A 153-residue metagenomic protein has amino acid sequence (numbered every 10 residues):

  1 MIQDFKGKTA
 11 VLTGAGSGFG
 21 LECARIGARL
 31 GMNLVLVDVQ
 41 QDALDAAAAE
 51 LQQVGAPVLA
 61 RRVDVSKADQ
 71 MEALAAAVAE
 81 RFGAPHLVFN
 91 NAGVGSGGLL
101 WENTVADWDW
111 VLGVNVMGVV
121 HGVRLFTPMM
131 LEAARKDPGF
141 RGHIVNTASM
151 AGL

Functional and structural regions predicted by a protein language model:
I2-L34: Canonical Rossmann dinucleotide-binding motif of NAD(H)/NADP(H)-dependent dehydrogenases/reductases, specifically
L30-A46: Conserved glycine-rich Rossmann-like NAD(P)H-binding loop of the short-chain dehydrogenase/reductase
Q41-D42, R62-A73, V105: The beta1-alpha1 cofactor-binding region of Rossmann-like NAD(H)/NADP(H)-dependent oxidoreductases
V54-P57, A77-V88, S96: A glycine-rich helix->loop->beta "capping" turn within Rossmann-like NAD(P)(H)-dependent oxidoreductase domains
L99-L100, T104-D109: Substrate-binding pocket helix/loop in short-chain dehydrogenase/reductase
V123-R124: A short, exposed helix-loop element centered on a Lys and neighboring polar residues
S149: Residue(s) in the substrate-gating loop at a strand-loop-helix junction that position the organic substrate next
